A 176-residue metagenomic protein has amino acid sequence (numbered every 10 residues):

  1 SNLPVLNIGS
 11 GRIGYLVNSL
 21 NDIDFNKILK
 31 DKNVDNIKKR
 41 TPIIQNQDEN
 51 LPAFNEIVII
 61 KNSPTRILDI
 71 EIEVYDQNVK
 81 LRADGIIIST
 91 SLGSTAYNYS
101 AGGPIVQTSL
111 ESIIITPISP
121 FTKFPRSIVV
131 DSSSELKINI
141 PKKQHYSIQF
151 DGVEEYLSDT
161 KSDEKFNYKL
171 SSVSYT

Functional and structural regions predicted by a protein language model:
S1: N-terminal glycine-/serine-/threonine-rich phosphate-binding loop
P4-L6: Proline-centered loop/turn at the N-terminus of a beta-strand
G9, I57, G152, Y168: A residue-level signal for conserved active-site and pocket-lining positions in enzyme catalytic cores
G11-G85: Catalytic core of DAGKc-family lipid kinases
K38-P42, A53-N55, R66-I70, D84-I86 (+5 more regions): A generic structural signal for short beta-strands and their flanking turns/coil linkers
K80-D84, I88-F124: Gly/Ser/Thr-rich active-site loops/lids in small-molecule metabolic enzymes that frequently grip phosphoryl groups
E135-T160: A conserved acidic, glycine/proline-rich C-terminal tail/linker
T176: Conserved small/polar residues in nucleotide/adenosyl-binding loops
